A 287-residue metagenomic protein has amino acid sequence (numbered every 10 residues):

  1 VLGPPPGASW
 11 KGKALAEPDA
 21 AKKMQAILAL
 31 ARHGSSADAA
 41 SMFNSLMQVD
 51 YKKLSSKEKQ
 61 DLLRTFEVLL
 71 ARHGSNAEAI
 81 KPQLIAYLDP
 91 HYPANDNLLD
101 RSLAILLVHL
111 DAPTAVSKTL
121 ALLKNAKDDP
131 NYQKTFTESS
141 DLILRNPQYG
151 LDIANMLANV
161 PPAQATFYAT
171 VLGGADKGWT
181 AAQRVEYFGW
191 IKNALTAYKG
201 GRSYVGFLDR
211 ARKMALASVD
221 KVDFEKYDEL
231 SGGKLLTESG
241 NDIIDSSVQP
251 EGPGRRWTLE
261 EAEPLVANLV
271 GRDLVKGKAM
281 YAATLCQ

Functional and structural regions predicted by a protein language model:
V1-A282: Long, ordered, helix-rich scaffold segments
L285: Phosphate-binding active sites in nucleotide-utilizing proteins
